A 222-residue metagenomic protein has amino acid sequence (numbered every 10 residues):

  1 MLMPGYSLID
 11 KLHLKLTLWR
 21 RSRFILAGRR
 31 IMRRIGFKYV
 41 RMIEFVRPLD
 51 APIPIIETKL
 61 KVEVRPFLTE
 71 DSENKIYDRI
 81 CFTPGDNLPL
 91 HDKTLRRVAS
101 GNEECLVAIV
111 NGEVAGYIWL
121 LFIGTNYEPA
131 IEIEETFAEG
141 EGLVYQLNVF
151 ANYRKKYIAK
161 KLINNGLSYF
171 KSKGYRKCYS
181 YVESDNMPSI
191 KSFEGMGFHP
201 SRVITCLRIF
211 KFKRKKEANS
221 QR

Functional and structural regions predicted by a protein language model:
M1-T94: Acyl-donor-binding surface of acyltransferase catalytic domains
E44-F45, H199-K213: Conserved catalytic-core motifs of GNAT/GCN5-like acyltransferases
G85, G101, I109, E113-G142: Conserved acyl-donor/pantetheine-binding loop and adjacent beta-alpha core of acyl/acetyltransferases and related
Y117, K160, S201-V203: Residue-level detector of high-confidence beta-strand sites
Q146-V149, K155-S172, K177, K191-G195: Conserved acetyl-CoA-binding loop-helix of GNAT-fold acetyltransferases
F150, E183: Residue-level recognition of the GNAT/N-acetyltransferase active site
C178-V182: Conserved hydrophobic beta-strand within the GNAT/NAT acetyltransferase core sheet that lines the active-site cleft
S184-R202: Conserved active-site alpha-helix within GNAT-family acetyltransferase domains
